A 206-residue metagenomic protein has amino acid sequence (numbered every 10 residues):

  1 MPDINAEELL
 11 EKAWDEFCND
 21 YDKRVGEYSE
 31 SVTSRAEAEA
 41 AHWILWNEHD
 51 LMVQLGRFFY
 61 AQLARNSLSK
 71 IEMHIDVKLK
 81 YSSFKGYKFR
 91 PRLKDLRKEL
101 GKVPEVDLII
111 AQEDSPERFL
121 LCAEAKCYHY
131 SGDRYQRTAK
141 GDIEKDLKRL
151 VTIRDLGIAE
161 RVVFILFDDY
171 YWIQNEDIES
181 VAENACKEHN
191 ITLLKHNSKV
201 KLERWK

Functional and structural regions predicted by a protein language model:
M1-F58: Charged, often low-complexity linker/regulatory segments
E37-I44, P91-K98, Y128-T138: Surface-exposed cleft-lining segments at the edges of enzyme active sites
S69-R118: Active-site metal-binding core of divalent-cation-utilizing nuclease and nuclease-like domains
D107-A111, F119-S131, Y135: Active-site ExK catalytic segment of metal-dependent nucleases
L121-A123, E160-D169, I191-L194: A domain-level signal for the structural core that forms small-molecule/cofactor-binding pockets and catalytic centers
Y130-R154: Mg2+/Mn2+-dependent nuclease catalytic core
V151-S180: Nucleic-acid nuclease catalytic cores
N175-K206: Non-catalytic C-terminal interaction segments of nucleic acid-processing enzymes
